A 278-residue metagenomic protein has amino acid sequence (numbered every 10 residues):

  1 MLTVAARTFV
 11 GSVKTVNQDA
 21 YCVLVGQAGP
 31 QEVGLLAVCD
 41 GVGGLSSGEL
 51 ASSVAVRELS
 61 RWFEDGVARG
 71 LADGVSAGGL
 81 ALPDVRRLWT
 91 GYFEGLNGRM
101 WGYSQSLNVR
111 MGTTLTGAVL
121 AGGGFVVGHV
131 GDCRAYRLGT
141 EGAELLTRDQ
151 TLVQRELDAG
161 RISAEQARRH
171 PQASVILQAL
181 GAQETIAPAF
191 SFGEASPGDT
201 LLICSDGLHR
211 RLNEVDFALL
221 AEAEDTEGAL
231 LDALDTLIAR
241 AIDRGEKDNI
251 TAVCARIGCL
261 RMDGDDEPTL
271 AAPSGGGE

Functional and structural regions predicted by a protein language model:
M1-E278: PP2C/PPM-type serine/threonine phosphatase catalytic domain
